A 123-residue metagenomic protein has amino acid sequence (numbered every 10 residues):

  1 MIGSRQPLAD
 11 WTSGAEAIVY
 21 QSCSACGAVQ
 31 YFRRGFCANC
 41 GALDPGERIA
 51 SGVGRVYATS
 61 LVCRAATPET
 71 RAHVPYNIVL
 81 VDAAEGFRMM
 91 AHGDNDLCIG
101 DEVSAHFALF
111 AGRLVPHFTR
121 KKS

Functional and structural regions predicted by a protein language model:
M1-I18, D96, A111-K121: A broadly conserved sequence feature marking short terminus-proximal activation segments in nucleic acid-centric
A17-Y20, R34: Residues immediately within or flanking Cys/His clusters that coordinate Zn2+ in small zinc-binding modules
S22-A25, F36-A42: Short, cysteine/histidine-rich loop/knuckle motifs that typically chelate Zn2+
Y31, D44-G46: Short functional micro-motifs and their immediate structural scaffolds
G54-Y57: Conserved hydrophobic positions within beta-strands
T59-A65: Short, conserved beta-turn/loop elements at beta-strand boundaries and strand-helix junctions
A72-F87: Short, basic/aromatic beta-hairpin or loop at an interaction surface
G86-S123: Well-ordered alpha/beta subsegment
